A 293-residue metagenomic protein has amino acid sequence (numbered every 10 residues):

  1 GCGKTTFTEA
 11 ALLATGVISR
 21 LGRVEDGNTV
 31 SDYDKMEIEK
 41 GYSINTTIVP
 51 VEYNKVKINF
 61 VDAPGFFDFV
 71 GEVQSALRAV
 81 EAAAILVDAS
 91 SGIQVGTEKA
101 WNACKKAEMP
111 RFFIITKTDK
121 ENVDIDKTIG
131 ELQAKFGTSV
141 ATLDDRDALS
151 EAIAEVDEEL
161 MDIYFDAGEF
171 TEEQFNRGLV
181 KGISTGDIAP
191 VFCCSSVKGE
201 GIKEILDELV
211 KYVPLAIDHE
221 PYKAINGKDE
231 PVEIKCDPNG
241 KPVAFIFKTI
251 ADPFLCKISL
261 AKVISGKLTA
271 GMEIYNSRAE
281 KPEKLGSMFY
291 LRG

Functional and structural regions predicted by a protein language model:
G1-G293: Structural and coupling elements of P-loop NTPases
